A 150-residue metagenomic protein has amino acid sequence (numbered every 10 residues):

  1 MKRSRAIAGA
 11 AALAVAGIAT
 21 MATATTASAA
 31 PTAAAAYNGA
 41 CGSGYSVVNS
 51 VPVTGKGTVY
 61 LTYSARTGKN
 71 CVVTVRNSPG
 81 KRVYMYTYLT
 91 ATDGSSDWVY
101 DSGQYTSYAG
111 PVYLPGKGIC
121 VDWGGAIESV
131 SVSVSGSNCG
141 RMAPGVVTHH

Functional and structural regions predicted by a protein language model:
M1-A29: Secretory targeting and sorting signals
A29-H150: Post-signal peptide N-terminal regions of Sec-secreted extracellular proteins
